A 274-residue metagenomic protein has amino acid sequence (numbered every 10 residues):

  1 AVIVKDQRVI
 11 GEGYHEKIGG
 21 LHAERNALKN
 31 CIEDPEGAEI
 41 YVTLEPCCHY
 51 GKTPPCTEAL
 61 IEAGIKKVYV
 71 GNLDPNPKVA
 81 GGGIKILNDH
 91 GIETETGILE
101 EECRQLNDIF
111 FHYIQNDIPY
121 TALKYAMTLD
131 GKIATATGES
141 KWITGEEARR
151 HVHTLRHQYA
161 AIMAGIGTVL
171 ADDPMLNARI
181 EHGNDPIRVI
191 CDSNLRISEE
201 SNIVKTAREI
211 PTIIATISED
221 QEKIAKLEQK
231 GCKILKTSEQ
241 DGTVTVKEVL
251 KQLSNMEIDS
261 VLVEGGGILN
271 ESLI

Functional and structural regions predicted by a protein language model:
A1-Q7, Y125-A126: Short beta-strand scaffold segments in enzyme catalytic cores
K5-E102, I187, I213: Zn2+-dependent cytidine deaminase-like catalytic core
H22, G51, K78-V79, Q105 (+4 more regions): Residues that form or flank phosphate/diphosphate-binding pockets in enzymes that use nucleotide phosphates
E24, K52-C56, A80, A148 (+3 more regions): Amphipathic coiled-coil/heptad-repeat helices and related helical stalk/stem segments that mediate oligomerization
I98-A126: Proteins enriched for Cys/Gly/acidic motifs involved in redox and nucleic-acid/cofactor modification
H112, A122-L129, I133-D259, I268-E271: Active-site ligand-binding patch in enzyme domains
V263: Gly/Thr-rich phosphate-binding loop signature of adenosyl cofactor/nucleotide-binding cores
I274: Flexible, gly/pro- and Lys/Arg-enriched active-site loops
